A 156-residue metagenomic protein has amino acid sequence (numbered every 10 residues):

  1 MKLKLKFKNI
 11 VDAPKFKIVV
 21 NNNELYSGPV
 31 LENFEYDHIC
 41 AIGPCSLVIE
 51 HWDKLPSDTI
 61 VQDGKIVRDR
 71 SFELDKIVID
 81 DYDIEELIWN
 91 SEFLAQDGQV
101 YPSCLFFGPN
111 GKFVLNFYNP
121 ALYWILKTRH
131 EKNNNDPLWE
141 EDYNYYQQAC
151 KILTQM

Functional and structural regions predicted by a protein language model:
M1, D83-M156: Activation corresponds to long, low-complexity, non-globular regions
M1-L5, I18, C40-Q62: Short, well-structured beta-strand segments within conserved domains
K6-I10: Structural motif
D12-F16, C45, E73-D75: Short beta-strand/loop motifs in extracellular/secreted proteins, especially within beta-sandwich accessory domains
I18-L25, I79-D81: Short strand-turn-strand beta-turns centered on an Asx-Gly dipeptide
N23-G43, Q96-G98: Extracellular carbohydrate recognition and processing domains and analogous Trp-centered ligand-binding platforms
H38-S46, V78-I84: A short, structured loop/turn motif at beta-sheet edges
S57-L94: Exposed low-complexity, polar/acidic, P/S/T/G-rich flexible segments that act as propeptides, protease-susceptible
